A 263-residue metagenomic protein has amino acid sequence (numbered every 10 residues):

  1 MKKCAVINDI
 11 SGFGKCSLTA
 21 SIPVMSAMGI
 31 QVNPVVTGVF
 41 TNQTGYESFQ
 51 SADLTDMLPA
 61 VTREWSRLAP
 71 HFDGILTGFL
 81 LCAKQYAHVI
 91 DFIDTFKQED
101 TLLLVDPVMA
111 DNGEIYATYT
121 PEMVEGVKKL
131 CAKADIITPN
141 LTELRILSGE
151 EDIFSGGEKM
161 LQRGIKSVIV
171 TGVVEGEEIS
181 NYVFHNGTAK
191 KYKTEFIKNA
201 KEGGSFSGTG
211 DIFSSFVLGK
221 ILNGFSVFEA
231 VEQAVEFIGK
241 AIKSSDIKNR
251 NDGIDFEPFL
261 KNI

Functional and structural regions predicted by a protein language model:
K2-V105, M109-A117, K261-N262: Conserved N-terminal subdomain of the carbohydrate kinase-like
I7, M28, E64-L68, T95-F96 (+6 more regions): Change "in soluble alpha/beta enzymes" to "in soluble alpha/beta proteins
S11, G38-F40, L81, M109-D111 (+4 more regions): Glycine-rich beta-alpha junction loops
K84, H88, I146-L147, F216: Phosphate- and divalent-cation-binding pockets in alpha/beta enzyme and binding domains that engage nucleotide-derived
A117-K191, N199-E202, F225-F228: Conserved phosphate/ATP/ADP-binding segment of small-molecule kinases
G203-V227, V231: Short, small-residue alpha-helix embedded
F228-I263: Charged C-terminal helix
